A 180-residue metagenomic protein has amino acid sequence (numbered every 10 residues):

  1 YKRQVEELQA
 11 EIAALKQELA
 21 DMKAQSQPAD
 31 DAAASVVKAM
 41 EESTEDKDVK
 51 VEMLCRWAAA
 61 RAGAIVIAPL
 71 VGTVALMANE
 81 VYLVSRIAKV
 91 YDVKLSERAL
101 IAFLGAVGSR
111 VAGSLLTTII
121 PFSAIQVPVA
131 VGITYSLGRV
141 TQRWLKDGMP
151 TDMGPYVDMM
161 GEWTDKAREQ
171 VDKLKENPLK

Functional and structural regions predicted by a protein language model:
K2-A64, Y82-L100, S109-R110, V127-K180: Terminal, membrane-proximal amphipathic helices and intrinsically disordered targeting/regulatory segments
G63-A75, G113-I133: Short hydrophobic membrane-inserting alpha-helices and related fusion/pore-forming segments
R98-P121: A structural-propensity feature for long, helix-poor, extended segments
